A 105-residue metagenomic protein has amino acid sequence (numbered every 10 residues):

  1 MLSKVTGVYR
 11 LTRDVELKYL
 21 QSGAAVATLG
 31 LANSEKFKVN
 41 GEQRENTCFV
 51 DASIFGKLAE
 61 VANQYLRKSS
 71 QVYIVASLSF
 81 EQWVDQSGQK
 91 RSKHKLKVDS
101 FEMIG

Functional and structural regions predicted by a protein language model:
M1-G105: Single-stranded nucleic acid-binding surfaces, predominantly the OB-fold ssDNA-binding core
